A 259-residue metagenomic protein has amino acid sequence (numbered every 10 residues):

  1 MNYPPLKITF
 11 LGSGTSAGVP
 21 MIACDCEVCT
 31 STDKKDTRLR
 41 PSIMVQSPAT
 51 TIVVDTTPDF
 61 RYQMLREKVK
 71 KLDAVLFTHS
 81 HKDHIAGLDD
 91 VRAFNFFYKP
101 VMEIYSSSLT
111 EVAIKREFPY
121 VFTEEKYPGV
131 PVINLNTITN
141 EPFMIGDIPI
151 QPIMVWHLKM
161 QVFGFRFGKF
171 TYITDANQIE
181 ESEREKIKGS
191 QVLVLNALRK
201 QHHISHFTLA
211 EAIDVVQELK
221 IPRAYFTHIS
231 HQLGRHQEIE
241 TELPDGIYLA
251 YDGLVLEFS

Functional and structural regions predicted by a protein language model:
M1-E67, I133-S182, D252-S259: Core dinuclear metal-dependent hydrolase active-site scaffold
I8, I114, A224: Residue-level signal for inorganic ion chemistry
G18, Y62, I85-A86, H203 (+2 more regions): Glycine/Thr-rich phosphate-binding loops of Rossmann-like dinucleotide-binding domains
A49-S106, S190-Q191: Active-site metal-binding motif and surrounding structural segment of the metallo-beta-lactamase
V53-T57, D73-H81, S106-S107, T171-A176 (+3 more regions): Active-site neighborhood of phospho(di)ester-bond hydrolases with catalytic His/Asp-centered motifs
Y98-M102, T110-L135: Active-site neighborhood of divalent metal-dependent phosphoester bond hydrolases
E180-S259: Binuclear metal-ion centers of metallo-dependent hydrolases, dominated by the metallo-beta-lactamase
